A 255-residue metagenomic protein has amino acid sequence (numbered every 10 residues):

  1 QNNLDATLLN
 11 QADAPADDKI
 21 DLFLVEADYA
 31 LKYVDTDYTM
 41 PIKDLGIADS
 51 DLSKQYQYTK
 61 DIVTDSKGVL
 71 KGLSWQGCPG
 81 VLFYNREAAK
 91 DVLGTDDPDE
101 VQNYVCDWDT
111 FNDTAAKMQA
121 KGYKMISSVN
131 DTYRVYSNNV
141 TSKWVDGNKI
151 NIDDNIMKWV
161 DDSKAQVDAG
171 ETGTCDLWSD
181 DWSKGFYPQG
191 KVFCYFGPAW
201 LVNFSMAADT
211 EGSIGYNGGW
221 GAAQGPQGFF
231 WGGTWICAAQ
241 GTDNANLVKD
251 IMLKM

Functional and structural regions predicted by a protein language model:
Q1-N10, V105-T110, T174-P188: Short helix-initiation/N-cap motifs at beta->coil->alpha
Q1-Q55, V69, D91-V92, K184-F186 (+1 more regions): Extracytoplasmic "Venus flytrap"/periplasmic binding protein-like
N2, A27-K32, C78-V81, A88-A89 (+3 more regions): Solvent-exposed loop/turn segments at secondary-structure junctions within structured extracellular/periplasmic domains
A14-D18, Y33-D35, V63-K67, S74-Q76 (+5 more regions): Extracellular/periplasmic catalytic domains that process cell-envelope and extracellular macromolecules
D21-V25, G72-W75, V81-F83, M125-S128 (+3 more regions): Structural recognition of the beta-strand scaffold that forms the well-ordered cores of secreted hydrolase catalytic
K43-S53, D61-T132, W144-L177, Q240-N246: Helix-loop-helix "hinge/cap" segment bordering the ligand-binding cleft or interdomain interface
R86-A88, M252-M255: Periplasmic-binding protein-like
K158-D250: Extracytoplasmic/periplasmic substrate-binding proteins
